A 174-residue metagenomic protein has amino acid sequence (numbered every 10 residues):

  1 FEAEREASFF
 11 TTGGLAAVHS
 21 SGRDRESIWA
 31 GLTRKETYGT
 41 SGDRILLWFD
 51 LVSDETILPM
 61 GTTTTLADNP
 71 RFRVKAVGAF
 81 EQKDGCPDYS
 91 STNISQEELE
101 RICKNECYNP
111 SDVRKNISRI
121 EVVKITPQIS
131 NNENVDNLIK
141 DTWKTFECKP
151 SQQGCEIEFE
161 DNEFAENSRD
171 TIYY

Functional and structural regions predicted by a protein language model:
F1-Y174: C-terminal functional module detector
